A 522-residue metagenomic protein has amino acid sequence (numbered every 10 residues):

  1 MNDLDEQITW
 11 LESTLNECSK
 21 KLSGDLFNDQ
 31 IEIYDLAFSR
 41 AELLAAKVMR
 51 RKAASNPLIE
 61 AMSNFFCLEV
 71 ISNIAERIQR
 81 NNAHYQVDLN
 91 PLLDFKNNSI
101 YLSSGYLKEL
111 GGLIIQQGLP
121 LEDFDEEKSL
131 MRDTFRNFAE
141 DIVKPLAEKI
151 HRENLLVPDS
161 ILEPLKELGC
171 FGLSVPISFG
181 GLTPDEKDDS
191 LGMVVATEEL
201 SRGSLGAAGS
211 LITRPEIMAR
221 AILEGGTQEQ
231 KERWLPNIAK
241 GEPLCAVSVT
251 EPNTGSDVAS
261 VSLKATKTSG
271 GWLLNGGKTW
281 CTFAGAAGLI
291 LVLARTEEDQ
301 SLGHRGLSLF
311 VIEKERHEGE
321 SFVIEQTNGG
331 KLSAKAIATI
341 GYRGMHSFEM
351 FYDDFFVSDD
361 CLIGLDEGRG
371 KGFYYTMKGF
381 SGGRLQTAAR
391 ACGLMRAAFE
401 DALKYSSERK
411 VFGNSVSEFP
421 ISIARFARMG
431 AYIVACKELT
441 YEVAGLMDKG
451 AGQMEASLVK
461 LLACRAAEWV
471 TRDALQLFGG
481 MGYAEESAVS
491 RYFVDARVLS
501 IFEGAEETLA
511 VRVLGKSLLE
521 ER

Functional and structural regions predicted by a protein language model:
M1-R202, T213, G225, A239-G241 (+3 more regions): Alpha-helical interface subdomain recognition
A208-Q228, G255: N-terminal glycine-rich flavin-associated loop
L223, N275-G330: A short core secondary-structure module
A239, P252-S262, I324-Q326: Active-site-adjacent elements of ketosynthase-type condensing enzymes
G241-V249: A short, Trp-centered hydrophobic/proline-enriched beta-strand micro-motif
N253-S256, W280-F283, Q300-S301, A338-H346: Short Gly/Pro-enriched turn/cap motifs at secondary-structure boundaries
E318-F355: Flexible, small-/acidic-enriched active-site or ligand-binding loops
D353-Y374: Long, acidic (Asp/Glu-rich), low-complexity accessory segments flanking structured domains
